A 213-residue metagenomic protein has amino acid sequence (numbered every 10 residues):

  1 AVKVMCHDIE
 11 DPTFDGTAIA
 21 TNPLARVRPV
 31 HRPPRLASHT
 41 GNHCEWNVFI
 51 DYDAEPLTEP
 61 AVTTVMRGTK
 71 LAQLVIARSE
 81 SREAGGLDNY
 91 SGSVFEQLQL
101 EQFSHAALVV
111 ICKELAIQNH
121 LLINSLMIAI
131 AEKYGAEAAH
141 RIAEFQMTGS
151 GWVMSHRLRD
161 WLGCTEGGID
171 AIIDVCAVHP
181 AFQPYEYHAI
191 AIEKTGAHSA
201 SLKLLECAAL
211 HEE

Functional and structural regions predicted by a protein language model:
A1-D15, I19-E45, D51-E213: N-terminal accessory segment detector
